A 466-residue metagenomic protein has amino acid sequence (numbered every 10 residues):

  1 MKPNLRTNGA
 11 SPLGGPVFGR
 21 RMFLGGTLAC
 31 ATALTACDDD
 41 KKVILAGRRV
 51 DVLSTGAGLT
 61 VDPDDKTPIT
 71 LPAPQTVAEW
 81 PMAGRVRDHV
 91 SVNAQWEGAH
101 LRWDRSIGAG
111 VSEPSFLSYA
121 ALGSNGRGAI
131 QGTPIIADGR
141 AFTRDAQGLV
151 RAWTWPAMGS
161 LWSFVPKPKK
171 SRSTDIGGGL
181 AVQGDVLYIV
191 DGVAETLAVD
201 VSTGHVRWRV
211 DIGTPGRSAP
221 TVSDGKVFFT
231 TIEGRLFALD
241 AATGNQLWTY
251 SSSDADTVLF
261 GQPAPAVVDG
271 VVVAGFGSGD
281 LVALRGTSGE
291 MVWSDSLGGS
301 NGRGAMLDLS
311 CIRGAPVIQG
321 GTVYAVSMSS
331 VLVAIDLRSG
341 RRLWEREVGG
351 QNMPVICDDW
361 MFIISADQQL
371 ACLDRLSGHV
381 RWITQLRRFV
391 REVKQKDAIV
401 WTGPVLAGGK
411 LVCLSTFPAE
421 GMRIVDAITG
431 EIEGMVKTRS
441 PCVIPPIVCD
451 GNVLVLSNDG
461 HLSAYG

Functional and structural regions predicted by a protein language model:
M1-F18, M22, G26-A33: N-terminal secretory signal peptides
D38-D40: Bacterial signal peptide processing site
V50-L59, I69-D104, G108: Blade/loop signatures of beta-propeller domains
R105-I135, L161-A181, W208-S223, Q246-V268 (+4 more regions): Extracytoplasmic beta-rich repeat domains
W155-A157, V201-T203, A241-T243, G286-S288 (+3 more regions): Short loop/turn segments that connect beta-strands within beta-propeller blades
I444-G466: Blade-level signature of beta-propeller repeat domains, shared across WD40, Kelch, NHL, RCC1 and BNR/Asp-box propellers
